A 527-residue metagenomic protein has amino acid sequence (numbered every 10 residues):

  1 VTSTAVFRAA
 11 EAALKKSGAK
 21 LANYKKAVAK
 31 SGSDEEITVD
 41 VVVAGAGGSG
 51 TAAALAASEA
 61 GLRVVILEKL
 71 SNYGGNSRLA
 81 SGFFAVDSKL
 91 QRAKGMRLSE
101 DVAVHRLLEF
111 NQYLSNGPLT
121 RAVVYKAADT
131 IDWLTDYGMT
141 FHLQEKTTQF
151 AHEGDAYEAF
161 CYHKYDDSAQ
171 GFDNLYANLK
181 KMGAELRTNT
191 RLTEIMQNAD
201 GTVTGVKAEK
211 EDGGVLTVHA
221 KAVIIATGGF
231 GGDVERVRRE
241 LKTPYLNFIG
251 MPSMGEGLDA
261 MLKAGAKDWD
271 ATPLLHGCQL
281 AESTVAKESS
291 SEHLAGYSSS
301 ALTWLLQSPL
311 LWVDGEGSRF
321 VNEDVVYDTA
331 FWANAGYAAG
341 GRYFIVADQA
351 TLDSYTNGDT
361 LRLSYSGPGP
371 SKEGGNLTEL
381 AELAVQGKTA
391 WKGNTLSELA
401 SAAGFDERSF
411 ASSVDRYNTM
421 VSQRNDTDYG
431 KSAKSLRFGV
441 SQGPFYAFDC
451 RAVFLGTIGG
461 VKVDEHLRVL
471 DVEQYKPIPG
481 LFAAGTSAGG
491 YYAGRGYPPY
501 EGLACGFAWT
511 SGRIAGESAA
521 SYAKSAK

Functional and structural regions predicted by a protein language model:
V1-V28: Active-site- and interface-proximal helix/loop "cap" or "latch" segments in soluble metabolic and energy-transducing
S31-S49, V65: Beta1/beta-strand and adjacent pyrophosphate-binding region of the FAD-binding site in flavoprotein oxidoreductases
E59-L79: Glycine-rich FAD pyrophosphate-binding loop
Y73, Y125-G214, D233-E235, A281-E282 (+3 more regions): Conserved redox-cofactor binding core of oxidoreductases
A85-V123: Glycine-rich active-site loop/strand segments that organize a redox cofactor
E194, S409-R495: A glycine-rich dinucleotide-binding beta-alpha-beta segment and adjacent secondary-structure elements that constitute
E211-G214, V218-A286, P499-E501, C505-I514: Glycine-rich loop(s) and the adjacent beta-strand/alpha-helix scaffold that form part
L258-A260, A264-A402: An anion/pyrophosphate-binding glycine-rich loop and adjacent beta-alpha core in soluble alpha-beta enzymes
